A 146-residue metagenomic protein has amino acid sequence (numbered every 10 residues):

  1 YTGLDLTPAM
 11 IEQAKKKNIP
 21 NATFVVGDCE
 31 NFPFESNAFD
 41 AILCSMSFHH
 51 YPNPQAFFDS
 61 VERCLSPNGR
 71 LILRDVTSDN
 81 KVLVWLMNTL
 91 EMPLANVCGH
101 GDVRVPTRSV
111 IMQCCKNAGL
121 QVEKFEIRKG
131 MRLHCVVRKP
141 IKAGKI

Functional and structural regions predicted by a protein language model:
Y1-N31: Class I SAM-dependent methyltransferase SAM/SAH-binding core
T2, T23, A38-D40, R70: Structural signature of beta-strand start/N-cap positions in the alpha/beta core of ABC transporter nucleotide-binding
I19, P52, S66: Short conserved AdoMet
E30-I42: A short acidic, Gly/Pro-enriched loop at the edge of an enzyme's catalytic core that lines a small-molecule cofactor
A41-P54: A short SAM/SAH-binding and catalytic strip from SAM-dependent methyltransferases
Q55-P67: A short glycine-rich, Lys/Arg-flanked "PGG" loop and its adjoining helix->strand segment in the class I
I72-A118, E123-H134: C-terminal alpha-helical "lid/dimerization" subdomain adjacent to the S-adenosyl-L-methionine
C135-I146: C-terminal lobe and adjacent flexible extensions of AdoMet/dcAdoMet transferase-like proteins
